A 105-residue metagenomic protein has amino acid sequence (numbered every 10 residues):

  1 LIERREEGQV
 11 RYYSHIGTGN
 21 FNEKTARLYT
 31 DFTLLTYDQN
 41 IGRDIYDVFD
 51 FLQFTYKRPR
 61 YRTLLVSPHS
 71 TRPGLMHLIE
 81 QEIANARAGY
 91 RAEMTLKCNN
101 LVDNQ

Functional and structural regions predicted by a protein language model:
L1-Q105: Charged, low-complexity intrinsically disordered terminal segments
